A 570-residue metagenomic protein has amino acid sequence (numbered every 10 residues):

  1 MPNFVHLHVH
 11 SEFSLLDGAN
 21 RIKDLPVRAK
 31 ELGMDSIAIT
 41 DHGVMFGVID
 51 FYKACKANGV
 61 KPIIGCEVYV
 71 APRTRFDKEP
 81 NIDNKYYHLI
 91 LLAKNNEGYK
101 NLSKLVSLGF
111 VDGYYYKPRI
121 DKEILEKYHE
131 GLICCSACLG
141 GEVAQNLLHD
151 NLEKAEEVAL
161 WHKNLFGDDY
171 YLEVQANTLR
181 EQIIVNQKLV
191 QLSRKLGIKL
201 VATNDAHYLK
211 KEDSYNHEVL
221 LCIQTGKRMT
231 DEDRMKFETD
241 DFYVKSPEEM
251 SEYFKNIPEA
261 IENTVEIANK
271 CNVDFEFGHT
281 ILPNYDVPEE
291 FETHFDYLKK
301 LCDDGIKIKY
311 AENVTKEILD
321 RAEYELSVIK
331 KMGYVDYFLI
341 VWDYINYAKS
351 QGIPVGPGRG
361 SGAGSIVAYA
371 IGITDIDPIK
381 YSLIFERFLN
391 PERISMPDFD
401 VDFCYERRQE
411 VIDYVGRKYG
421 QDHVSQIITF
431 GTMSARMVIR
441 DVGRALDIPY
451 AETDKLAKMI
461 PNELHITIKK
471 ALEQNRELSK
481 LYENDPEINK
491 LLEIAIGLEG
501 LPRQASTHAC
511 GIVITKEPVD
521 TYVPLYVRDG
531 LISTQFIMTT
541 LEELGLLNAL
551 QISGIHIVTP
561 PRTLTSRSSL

Functional and structural regions predicted by a protein language model:
M1-Q551: Alpha-helical scaffold/interaction cores of sigma-54-like transcription cofactors and many family A DNA polymerases
I552-T563, R567-L570: Residue-level detector of conserved catalytic or cofactor/ligand-binding positions in enzyme active sites
